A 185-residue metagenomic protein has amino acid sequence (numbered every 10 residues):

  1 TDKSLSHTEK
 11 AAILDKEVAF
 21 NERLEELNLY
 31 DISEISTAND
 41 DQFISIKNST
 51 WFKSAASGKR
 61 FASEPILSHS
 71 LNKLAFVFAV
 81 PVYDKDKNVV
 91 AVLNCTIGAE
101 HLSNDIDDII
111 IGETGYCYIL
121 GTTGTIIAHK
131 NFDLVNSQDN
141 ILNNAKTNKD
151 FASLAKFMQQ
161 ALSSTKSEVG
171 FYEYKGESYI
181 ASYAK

Functional and structural regions predicted by a protein language model:
T1-F61: Extracytoplasmic/periplasmic sensory segments of membrane signal-transduction proteins
E22-L24, F76, I111-T114: Short, small/polar residue-rich loop motifs at catalytic or cofactor-binding pockets
Y30, Y83-D84, L120: Core beta-strand residues in small-molecule sensory/regulatory alpha/beta domains
F43-I46, I97-G98, D133-N136: A short acidic/small-residue loop/turn micro-motif
S70, C95-D105: Helix-start (N-cap) segments at beta->loop->alpha junctions that couple sensory/regulatory domains to adjoining helices
V77-D86, A181-K185: A short, hydrophobic, proline-anchored segment that marks a local hinge/packing element in signaling and regulatory
V89-V90: Glycine-rich acetyl-CoA-binding "A-motif" of GNAT/NAT acetyltransferases
H101-K185: Intrinsic low-complexity, intrinsically disordered coil/linker regions enriched in small/polar and charged residues
